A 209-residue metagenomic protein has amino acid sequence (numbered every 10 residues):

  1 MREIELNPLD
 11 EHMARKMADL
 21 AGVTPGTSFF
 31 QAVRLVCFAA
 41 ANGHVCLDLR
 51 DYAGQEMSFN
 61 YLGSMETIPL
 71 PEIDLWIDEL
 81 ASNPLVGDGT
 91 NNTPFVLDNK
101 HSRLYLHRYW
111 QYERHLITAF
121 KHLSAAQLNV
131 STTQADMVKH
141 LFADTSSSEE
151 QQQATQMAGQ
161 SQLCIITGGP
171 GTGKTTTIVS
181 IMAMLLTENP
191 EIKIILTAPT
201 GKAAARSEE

Functional and structural regions predicted by a protein language model:
M1-E208: Conserved ATP-binding/catalytic motifs of P-loop helicase motor domains
